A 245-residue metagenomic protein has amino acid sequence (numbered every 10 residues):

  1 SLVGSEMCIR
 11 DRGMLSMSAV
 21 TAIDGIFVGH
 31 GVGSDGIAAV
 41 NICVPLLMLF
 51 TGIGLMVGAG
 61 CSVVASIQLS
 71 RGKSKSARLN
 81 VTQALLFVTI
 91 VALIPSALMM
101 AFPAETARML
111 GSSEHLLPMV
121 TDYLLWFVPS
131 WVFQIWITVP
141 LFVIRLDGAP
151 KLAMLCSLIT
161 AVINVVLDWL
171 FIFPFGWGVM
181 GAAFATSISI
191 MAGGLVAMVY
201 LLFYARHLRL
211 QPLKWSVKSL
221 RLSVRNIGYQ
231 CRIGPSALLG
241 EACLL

Functional and structural regions predicted by a protein language model:
S1-E6, R10, A65-S130, P174-G234: Short alpha-helical transmembrane segments in multi-pass integral membrane proteins
D11-L15, A19, I23, I53 (+8 more regions): Generic alpha-helical transmembrane segments of integral inner-membrane proteins, especially permease/transport modules
G13-V63, V91, F127-Q134, G228-L245: Transmembrane helix-bundle signature of multi-pass secondary active exporters and lipid flippases
A19-A22, G31-S34, Q68-R71, L146-D147 (+1 more regions): Helix-loop interface residues and adjacent transmembrane-helix termini in multi-pass membrane transporters, primarily
G25, S62-V63, P103-A104, L141 (+1 more regions): Interfacial helix-capping/hinge residues at the ends of transmembrane alpha-helices
I37-A97, Q134-A153: Small-residue-rich hydrophobic transmembrane alpha-helices
K75, V88, V143-W169, M180 (+1 more regions): Alpha-helical transmembrane segments of multi-pass membrane transporters/permeases
I137-P140, L208-S216, A237-L245: Juxtamembrane/interfacial segments around transmembrane helices
